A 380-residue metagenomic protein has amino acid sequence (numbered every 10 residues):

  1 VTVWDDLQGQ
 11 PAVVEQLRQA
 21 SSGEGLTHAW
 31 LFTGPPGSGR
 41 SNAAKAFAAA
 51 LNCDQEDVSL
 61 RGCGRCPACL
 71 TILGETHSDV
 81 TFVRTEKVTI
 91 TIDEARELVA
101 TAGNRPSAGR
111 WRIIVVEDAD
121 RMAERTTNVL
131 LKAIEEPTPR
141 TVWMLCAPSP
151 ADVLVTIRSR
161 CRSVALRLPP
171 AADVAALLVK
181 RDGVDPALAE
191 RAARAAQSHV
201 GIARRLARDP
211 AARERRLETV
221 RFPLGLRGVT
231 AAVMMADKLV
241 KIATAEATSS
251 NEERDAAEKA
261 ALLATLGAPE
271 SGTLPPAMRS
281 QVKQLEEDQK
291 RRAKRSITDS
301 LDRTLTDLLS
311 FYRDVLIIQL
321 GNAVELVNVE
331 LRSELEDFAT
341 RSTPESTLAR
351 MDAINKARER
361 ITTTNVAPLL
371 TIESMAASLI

Functional and structural regions predicted by a protein language model:
V1-A50, A68-T71, P139-T141, P148-D307 (+1 more regions): Charged, glycine-rich active-site and insertion segments that engage polyanionic ligands
V1-T126, K132-E135: Clamp-loader machinery-focused feature within the broader ASCE/P-loop NTPase space
W111-R112, T127, T141, R162: Generic beta-strand structural signal
I114, M144-A147: Conserved D-loop beta-strand region of ABC ATPase nucleotide-binding domains
